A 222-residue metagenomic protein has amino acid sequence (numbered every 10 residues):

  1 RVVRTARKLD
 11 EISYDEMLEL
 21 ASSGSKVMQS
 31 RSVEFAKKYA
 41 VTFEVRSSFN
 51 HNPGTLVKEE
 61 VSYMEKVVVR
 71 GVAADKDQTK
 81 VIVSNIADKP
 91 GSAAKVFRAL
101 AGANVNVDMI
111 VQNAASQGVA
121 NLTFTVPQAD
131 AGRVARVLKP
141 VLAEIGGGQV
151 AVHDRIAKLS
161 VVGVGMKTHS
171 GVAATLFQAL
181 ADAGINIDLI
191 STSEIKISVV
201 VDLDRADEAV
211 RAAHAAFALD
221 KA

Functional and structural regions predicted by a protein language model:
R1-A222: C-terminal catalytic "cap/lid" subdomain
